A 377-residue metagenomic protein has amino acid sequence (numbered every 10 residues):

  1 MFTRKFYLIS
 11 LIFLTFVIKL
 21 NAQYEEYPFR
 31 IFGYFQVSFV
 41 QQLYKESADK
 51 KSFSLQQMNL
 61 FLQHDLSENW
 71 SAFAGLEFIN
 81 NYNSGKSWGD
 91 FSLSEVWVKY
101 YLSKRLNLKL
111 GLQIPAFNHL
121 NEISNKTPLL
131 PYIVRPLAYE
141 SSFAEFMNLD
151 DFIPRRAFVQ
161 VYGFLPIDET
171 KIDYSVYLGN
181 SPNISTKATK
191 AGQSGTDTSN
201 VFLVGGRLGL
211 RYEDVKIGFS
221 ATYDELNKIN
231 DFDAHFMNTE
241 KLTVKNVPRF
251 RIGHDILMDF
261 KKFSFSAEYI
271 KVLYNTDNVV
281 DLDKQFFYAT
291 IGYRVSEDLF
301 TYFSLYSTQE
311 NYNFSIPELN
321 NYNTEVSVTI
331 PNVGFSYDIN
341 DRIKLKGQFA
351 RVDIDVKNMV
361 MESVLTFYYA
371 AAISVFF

Functional and structural regions predicted by a protein language model:
M1-E25: Bacterial Sec-dependent N-terminal signal peptides
E25-Y34, S38-V40, D49-S181, F202 (+5 more regions): Outer membrane beta-barrel
E46-S47, G85, W97-Y100, N121 (+1 more regions): Outer-membrane beta-barrel pore domains
E145-N148, Q193-S194, E240-T243: Short, P/G- and charge-enriched loop/turn segments at secondary-structure junctions
F152, G195-F202, V244-P248, V280-L282: Active-site glycine- and acidic-residue-rich loops that bind and position anionic ligands or nucleotide-like cofactors
P166, K171-D173, L178-S194, T198 (+1 more regions): C-terminal/domain-terminus segments
I184-N230: Loop-centered beta-sheet repeat module
